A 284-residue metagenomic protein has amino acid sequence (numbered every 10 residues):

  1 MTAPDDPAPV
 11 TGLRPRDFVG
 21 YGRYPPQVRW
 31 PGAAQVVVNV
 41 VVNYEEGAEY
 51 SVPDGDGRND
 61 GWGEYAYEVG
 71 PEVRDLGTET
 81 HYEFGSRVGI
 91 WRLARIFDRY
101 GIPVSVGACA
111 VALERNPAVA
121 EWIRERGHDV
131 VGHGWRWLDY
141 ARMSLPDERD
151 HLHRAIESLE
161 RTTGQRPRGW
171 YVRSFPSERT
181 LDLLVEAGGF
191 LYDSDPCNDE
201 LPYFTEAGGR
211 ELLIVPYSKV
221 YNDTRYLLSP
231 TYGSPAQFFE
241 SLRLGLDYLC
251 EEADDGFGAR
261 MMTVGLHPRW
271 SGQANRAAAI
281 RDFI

Functional and structural regions predicted by a protein language model:
T2-G169, R173-L213, F239-V264, W270-I284: Catalytic alpha-helical scaffold of carbohydrate-active enzymes acting on polysaccharides/glycoconjugates
A141-R142, R225-S229: Short acidic, glycine/proline-rich loop/turn micro-motifs
A207-Y226: A structural motif
Y232: Conserved donor-binding loops in enzymes that form glycosidic bonds
P235: Helix-loop elements that line ligand-binding/catalytic pockets
